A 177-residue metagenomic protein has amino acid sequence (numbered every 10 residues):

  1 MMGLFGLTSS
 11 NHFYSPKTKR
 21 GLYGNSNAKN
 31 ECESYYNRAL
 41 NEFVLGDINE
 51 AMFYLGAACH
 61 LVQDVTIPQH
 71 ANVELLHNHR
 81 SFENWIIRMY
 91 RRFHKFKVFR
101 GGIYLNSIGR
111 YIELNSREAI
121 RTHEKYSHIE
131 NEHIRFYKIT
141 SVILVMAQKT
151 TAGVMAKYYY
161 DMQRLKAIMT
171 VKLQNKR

Functional and structural regions predicted by a protein language model:
M1-L45, E50-F53, A71-R177: N-terminal, motif-rich segments that launch catalysis or mediate targeting to/interaction with membranes, typified by
Y54, A58-C59: Aromatic-lined, polymer-binding surfaces characteristic of secreted/periplasmic polysaccharide-degrading enzymes
H60, D64, Q148-T151: Alpha-helical transmembrane segments that form the membrane-embedded catalytic/substrate-binding core of multi-pass
V62-E74: Catalytic Zn2+-binding segment of zinc metalloproteases
